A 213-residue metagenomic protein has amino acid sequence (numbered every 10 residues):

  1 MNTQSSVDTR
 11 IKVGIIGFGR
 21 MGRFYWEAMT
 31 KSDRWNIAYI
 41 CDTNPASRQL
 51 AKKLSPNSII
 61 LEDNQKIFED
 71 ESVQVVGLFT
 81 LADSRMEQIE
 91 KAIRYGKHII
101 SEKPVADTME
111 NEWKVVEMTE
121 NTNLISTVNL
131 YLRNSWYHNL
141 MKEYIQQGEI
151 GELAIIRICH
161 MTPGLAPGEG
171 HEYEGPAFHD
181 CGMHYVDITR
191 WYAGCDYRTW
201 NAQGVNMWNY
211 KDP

Functional and structural regions predicted by a protein language model:
M1-S55: N-terminal Rossmann-like dinucleotide-binding module
Y25, S55-M118: Beta-loop-alpha module in the N-terminal Rossmann-like domain of NAD(P)-dependent dehydrogenases, especially those
W26-E27, Q49, Q65, W113 (+3 more regions): Active-site phosphate/pyrophosphate- and oxyanion-stabilizing loops and adjacent acidic/basic residues in soluble
A38, S72-Q74, A154: Conserved acidic residues
E62, S101, V128, N201-G204: Short loop/edge segments at beta-strand edges and connector loops that shape dinucleotide/nucleotide cofactor-binding
D83, A106-P167: A contiguous active-site-proximal alpha/beta segment in oxidoreductase catalytic domains
A166-P213: Rossmann-like dinucleotide-binding domain that binds NAD(P)(H)
